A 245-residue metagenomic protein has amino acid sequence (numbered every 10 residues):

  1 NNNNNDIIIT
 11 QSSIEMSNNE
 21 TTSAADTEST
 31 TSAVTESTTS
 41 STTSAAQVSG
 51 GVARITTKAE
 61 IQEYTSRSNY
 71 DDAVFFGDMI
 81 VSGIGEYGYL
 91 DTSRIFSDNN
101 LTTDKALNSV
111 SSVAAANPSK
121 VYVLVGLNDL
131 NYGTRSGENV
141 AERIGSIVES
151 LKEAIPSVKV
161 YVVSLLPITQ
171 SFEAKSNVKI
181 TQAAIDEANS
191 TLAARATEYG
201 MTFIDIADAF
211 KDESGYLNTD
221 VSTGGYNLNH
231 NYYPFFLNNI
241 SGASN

Functional and structural regions predicted by a protein language model:
N1-T10, G83, N128-D129, A154 (+1 more regions): Extracellular glycan-modifying ectodomains
N2-D71: N-terminal, intrinsically disordered, polar/charged segments of Gram-positive cell-envelope systems that serve as
I55-R143: Conserved SGNH/GDSL esterase-like catalytic core that processes O-acyl groups on lipids and polysaccharides
V74, Y122, K159-Y161, T202: A structural signal for isolated positions on well-ordered beta-strands in alpha/beta enzyme cores
F96-N100, N128-E138, L151, K175-Q182 (+1 more regions): Second-shell loop/turn segments in exported
L124, N128, K152-I185: Active-site segments of SGNH/GDSL-like serine hydrolases that catalyze O-acetyl group transfer/hydrolysis on lipids
I144-V148, N189: Generic structural signal for well-ordered alpha-helices, preferentially at hydrophobic/aromatic core positions
I168-N245: Catalytic His-Asp segment of secreted/periplasmic serine-dependent ester chemistry enzymes
